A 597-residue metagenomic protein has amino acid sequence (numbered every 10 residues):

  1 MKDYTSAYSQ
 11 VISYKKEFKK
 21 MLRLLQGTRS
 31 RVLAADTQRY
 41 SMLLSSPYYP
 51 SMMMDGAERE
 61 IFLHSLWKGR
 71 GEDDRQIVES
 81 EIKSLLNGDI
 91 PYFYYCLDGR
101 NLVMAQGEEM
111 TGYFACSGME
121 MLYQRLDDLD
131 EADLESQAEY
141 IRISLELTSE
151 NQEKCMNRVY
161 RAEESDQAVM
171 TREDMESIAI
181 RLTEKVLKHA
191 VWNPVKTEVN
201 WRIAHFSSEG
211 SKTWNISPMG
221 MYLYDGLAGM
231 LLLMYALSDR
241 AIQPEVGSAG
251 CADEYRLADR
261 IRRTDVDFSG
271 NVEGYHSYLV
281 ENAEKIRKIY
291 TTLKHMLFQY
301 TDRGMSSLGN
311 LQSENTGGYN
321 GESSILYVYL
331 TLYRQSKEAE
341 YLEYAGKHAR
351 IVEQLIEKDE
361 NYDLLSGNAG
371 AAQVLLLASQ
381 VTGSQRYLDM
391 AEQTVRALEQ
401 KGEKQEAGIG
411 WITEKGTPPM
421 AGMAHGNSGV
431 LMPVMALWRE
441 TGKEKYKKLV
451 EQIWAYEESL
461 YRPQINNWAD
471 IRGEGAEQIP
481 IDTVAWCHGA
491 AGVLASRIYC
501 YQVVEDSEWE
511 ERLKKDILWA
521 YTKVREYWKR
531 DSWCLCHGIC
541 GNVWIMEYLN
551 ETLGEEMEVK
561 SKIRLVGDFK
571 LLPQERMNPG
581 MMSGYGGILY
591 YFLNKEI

Functional and structural regions predicted by a protein language model:
M1, E164-A168, A228-G247, R256-S277 (+6 more regions): Well-ordered alpha-helical scaffold segments within catalytic/enzyme domains
M1-D225, G229, L233, S306-G317 (+1 more regions): Regulatory N- and C-terminal appendages and interdomain linkers associated with kinase/kinase-like NTP transferase
A179-E198, L279-L308, E340-E360, M390-I409 (+3 more regions): Long, well-ordered core segments of solenoidal/helical folds
E209-L227, D302-E322, Q354-N368, I412-S428 (+4 more regions): Solvent-exposed loop and edge beta-strand segments that line ligand/cofactor-binding and catalytic clefts
G309-L355: Well-ordered mid-protein domain cores that form the structural environment of catalytic cofactors
R386-V504, E510, W519, K523-E526: Extended ligand-binding clefts on enzyme/binding-domain cores
D531-G538, E547-I597: CBM-like carbohydrate-recognition segments
